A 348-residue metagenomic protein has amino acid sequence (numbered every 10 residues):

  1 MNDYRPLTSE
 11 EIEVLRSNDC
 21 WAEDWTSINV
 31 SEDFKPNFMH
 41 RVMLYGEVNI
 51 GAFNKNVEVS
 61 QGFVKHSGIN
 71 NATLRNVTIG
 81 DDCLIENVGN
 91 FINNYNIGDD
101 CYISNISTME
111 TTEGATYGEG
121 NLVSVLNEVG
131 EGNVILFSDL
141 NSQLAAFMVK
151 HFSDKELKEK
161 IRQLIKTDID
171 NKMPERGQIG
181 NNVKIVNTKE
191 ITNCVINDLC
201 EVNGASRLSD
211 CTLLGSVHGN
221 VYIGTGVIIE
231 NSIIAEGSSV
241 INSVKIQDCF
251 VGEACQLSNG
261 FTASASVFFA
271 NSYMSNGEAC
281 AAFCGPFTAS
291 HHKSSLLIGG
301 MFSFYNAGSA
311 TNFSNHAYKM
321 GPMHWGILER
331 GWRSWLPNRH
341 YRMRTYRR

Functional and structural regions predicted by a protein language model:
M1-I298, F302-F304, N312-S314, K319-R330 (+2 more regions): Domain-scale signature associated with acetyltransferase and cell-envelope carbohydrate enzymes
N271, W335, R344: Phosphate/diphosphate-binding loops
